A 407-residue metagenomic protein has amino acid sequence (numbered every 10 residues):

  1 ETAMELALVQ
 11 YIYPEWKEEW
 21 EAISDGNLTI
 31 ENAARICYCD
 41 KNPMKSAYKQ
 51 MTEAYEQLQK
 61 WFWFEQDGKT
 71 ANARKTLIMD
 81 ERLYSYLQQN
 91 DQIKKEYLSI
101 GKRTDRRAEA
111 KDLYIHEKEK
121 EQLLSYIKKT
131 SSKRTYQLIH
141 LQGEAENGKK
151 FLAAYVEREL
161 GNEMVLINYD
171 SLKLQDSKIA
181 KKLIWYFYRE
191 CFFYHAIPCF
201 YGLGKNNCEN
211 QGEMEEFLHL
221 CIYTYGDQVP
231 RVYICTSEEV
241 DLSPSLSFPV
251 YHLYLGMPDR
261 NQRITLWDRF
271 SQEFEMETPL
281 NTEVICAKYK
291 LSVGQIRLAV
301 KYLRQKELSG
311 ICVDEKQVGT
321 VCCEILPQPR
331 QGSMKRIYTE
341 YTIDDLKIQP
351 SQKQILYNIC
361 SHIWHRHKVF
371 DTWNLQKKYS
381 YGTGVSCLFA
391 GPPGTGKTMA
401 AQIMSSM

Functional and structural regions predicted by a protein language model:
E1-A3, K45-S46: Structural motif
T2-R35, M51-D105: Accessory beta->alpha helical hairpin/"wing" motif in late/C-terminal subdomains of nucleic-acid enzymes
S24-L28, A73-D176, A180-R189, G202 (+1 more regions): AAA+ P-loop ATPase motor domain of ring mechanoenzymes
N32-A47: Short helix-coil junctions and helix-kink-helix linkers
Y38-N42, W63, A110, Y114: N-terminal accessory beta-strand-rich subdomains and adjacent acidic, glycine-rich linkers that precede catalytic cores
N42-S46, L174-I179, K205-E215: Short, flexible/disordered intra-domain loops and linkers
L183-L218: Conserved nucleotide-sensing/catalytic segment adjacent to the nucleotide-binding pocket in NTP-handling enzymes
F217-Y225: Catalytic-core regions built around general acid/base machinery
